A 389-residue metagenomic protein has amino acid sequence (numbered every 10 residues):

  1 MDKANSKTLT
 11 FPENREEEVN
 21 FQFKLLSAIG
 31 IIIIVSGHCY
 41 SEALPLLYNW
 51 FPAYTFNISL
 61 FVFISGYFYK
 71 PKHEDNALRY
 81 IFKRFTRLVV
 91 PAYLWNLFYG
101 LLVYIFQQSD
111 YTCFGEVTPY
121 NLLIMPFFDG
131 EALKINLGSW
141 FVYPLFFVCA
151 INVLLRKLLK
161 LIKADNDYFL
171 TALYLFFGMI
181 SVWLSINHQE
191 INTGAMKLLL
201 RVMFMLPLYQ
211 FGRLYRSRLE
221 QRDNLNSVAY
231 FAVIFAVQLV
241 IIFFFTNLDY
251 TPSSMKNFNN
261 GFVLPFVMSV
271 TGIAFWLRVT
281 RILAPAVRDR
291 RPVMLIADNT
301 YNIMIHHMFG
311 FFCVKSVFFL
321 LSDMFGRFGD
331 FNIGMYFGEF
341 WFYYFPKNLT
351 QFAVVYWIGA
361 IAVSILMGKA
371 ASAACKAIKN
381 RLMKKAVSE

Functional and structural regions predicted by a protein language model:
D2-E389: Alpha-helical transmembrane segments and their immediate juxtamembrane cytosolic regions
